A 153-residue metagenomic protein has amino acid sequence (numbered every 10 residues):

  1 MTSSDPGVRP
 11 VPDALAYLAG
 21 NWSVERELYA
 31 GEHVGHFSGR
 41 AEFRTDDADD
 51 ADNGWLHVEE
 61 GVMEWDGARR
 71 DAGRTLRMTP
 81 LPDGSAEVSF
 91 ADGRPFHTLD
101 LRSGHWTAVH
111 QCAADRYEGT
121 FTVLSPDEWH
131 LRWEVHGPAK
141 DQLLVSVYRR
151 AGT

Functional and structural regions predicted by a protein language model:
T2-G152: Soluble ligand-binding/transfer domains with enclosed cavities or grooves
